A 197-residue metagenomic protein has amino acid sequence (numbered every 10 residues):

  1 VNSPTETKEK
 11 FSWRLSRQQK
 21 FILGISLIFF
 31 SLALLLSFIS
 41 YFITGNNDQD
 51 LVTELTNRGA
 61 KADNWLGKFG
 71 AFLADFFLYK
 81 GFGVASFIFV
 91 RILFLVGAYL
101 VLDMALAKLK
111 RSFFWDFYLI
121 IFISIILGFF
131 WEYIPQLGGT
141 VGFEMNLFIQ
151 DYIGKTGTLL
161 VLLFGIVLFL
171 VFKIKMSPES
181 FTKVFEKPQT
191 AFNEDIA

Functional and structural regions predicted by a protein language model:
V1-A197: Alpha-helical transmembrane segments used as membrane anchors
